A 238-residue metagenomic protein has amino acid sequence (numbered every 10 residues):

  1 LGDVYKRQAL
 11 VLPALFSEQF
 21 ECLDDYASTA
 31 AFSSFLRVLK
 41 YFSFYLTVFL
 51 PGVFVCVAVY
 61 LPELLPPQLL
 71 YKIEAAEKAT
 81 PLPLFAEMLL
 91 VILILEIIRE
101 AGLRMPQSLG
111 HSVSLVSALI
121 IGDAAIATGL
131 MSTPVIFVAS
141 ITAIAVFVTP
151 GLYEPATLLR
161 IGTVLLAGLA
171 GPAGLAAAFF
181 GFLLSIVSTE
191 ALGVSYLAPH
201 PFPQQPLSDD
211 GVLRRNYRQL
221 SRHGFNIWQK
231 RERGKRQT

Functional and structural regions predicted by a protein language model:
L1-Y5: Short, small-residue-biased leader/transition segments that mark boundaries at the very start of proteins
V11-P13: Short helix/loop capping segments that flank catalytic or ligand/cofactor-binding pockets
L15-V164: Transmembrane alpha-helical segments that form the functional core of multipass membrane systems
T133-V135, A139-T238: Hydrophobic alpha-helical transmembrane segments of membrane transport and translocation systems, primarily multi-pass
